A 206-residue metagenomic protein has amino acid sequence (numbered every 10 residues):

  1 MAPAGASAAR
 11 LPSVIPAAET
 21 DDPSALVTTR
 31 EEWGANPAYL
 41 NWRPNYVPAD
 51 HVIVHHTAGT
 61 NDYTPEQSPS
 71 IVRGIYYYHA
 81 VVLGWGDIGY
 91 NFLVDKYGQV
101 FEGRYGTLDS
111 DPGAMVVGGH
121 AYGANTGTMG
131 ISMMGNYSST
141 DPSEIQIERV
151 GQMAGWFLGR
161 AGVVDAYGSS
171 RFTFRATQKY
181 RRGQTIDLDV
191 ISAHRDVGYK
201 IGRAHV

Functional and structural regions predicted by a protein language model:
A2-Y46, H51-I53, T57, D95-H205: Basic/polar, cationic surfaces and motifs that engage anionic cell-wall and phosphate/carboxylate ligands
V47-V82: Active-site acidic/histidine clusters and adjacent loop/turn architecture that either coordinate catalytic ions
I75-L83, A154-A161: Hydrophobic, Leu/Ile/Phe/Ala-enriched alpha-helical segments that form helix-helix packing faces
G86-D87: Carboxylate/His-rich catalytic cores and anion/metal-binding grooves
